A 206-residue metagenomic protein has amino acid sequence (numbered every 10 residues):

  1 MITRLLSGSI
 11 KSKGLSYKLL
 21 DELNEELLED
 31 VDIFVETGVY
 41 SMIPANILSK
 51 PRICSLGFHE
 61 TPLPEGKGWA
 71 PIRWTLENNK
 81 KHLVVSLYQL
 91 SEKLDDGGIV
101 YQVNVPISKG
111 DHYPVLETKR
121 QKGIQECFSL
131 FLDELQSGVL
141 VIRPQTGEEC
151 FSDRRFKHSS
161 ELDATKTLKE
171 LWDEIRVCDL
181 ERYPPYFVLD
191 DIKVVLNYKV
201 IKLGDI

Functional and structural regions predicted by a protein language model:
M1-I206: One-carbon transfer enzymes
